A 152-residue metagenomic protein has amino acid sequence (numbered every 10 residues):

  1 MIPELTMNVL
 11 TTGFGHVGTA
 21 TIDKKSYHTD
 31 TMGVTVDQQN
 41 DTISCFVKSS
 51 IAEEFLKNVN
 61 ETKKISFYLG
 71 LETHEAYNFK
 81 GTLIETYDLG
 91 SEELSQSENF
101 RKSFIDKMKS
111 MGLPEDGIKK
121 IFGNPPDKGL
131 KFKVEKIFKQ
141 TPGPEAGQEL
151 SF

Functional and structural regions predicted by a protein language model:
M1-E4, K48-E54, E115-D116: Charged, amphipathic alpha-helical segments
P3-L5, G15-G18, D30-G33, E53-E54 (+1 more regions): Short secondary-structure capping/turn segments at boundaries of alpha-helices and beta-strands
M7, K57-N58, K120-N124: A general structural signal for short secondary-structure junctions and capping/turn motifs
V9-K48, N78-F79: Short beta-strand segments
T12-F14, T62-I65, D127-G129: Short, surface-exposed beta-edge/turn micro-motifs
G33-H74: A short mixed-secondary-structure module that forms the rim of ligand-binding clefts
A76-F152: Charged, gly/pro-rich active-site loop segments
